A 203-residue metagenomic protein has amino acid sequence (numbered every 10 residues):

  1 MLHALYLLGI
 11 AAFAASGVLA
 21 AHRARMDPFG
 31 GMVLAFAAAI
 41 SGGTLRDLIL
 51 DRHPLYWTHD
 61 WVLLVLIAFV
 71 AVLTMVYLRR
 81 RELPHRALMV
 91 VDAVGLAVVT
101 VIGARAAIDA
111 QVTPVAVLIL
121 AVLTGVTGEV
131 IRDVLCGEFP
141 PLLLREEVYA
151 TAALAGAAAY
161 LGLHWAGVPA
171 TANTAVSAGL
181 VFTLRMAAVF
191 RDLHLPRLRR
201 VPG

Functional and structural regions predicted by a protein language model:
M1-A4, L48-T58, G103-V117, L161-N173: Helix-coil boundary and interhelical linker segments in multi-pass alpha-helical membrane proteins
M1-I10, L55-F69, T113-V126: Structural signature of hydrophobic alpha-helical transmembrane segments
M1-I40, T44-H53: N-terminal topogenic module of multi-pass integral membrane proteins
F13, L34-G42, R46, V62 (+10 more regions): Alpha-helical transmembrane segments in multi-pass membrane proteins
A14-R25, D47, V72-H85, V130-P141 (+1 more regions): C-terminal ends of transmembrane helices
F29-A37, D60-L64, P84-L96, L120 (+2 more regions): Cytoplasmic-side transmembrane-helix entry/capping segments in multi-pass membrane proteins
L50-T58, E82-L88, A107-V117, V134-R145 (+1 more regions): A cytosolic-side transmembrane-helix exit/cap motif
F69-A106: Ordered, amphipathic secondary-structure segments that act as subunit-interaction surfaces in large macromolecular
